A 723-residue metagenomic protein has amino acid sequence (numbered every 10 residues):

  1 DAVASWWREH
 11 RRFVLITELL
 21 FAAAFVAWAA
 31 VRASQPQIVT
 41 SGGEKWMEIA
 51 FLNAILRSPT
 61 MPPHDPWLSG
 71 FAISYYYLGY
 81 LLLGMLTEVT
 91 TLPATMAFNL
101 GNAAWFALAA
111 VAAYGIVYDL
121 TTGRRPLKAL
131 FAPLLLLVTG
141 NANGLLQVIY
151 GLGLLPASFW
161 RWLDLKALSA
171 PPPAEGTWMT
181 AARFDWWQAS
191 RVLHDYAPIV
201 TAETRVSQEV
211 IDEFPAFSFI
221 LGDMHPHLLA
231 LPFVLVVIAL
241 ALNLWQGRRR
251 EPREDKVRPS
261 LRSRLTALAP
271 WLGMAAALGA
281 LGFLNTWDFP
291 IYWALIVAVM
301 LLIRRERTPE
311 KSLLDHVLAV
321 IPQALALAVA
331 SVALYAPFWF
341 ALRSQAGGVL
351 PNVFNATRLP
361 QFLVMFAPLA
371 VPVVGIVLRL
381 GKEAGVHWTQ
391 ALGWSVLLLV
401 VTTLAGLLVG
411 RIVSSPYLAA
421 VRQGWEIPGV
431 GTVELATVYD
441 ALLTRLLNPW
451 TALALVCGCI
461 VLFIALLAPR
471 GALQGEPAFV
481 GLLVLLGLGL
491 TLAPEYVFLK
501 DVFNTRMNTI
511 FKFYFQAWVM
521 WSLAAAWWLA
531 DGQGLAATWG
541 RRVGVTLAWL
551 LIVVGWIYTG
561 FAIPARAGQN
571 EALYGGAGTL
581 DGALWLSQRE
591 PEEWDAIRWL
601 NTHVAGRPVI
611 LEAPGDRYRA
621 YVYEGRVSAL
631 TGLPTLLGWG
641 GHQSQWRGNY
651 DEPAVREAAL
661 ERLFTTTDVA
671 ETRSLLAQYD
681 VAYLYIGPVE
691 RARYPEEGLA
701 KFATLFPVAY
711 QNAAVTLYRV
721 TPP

Functional and structural regions predicted by a protein language model:
D1-A30, S34, T121-P133, L261-A269 (+2 more regions): Start-transfer (signal-anchor) and selected internal transmembrane alpha helices of multi-pass inner/ER membrane
R12-I16, A23-V236, R253, S587 (+1 more regions): Active-site lumenal/periplasmic loops and adjacent helix-entry segments of GT-C-fold, multi-pass membrane
S34-T40, A142-P173, W178-E209, Q323 (+3 more regions): Transmembrane helical bundles and short interhelical boundary loops of multi-pass, membrane-embedded
L82-T87, P215, G273-L278, L435-Y439 (+1 more regions): Hydrophobic, membrane-inserted alpha-helices
A109-L120, F233-W245, A294-I303, C459-L466 (+2 more regions): Transmembrane alpha-helical segments
S218-L221, L272-L284: Membrane-interface alpha helices of multi-pass inner-membrane proteins
A241-T266, Y292-A328, V332, Q345-A356 (+1 more regions): Perimembrane helix-loop-helix junctions
G560-P723: Extracytoplasmic
